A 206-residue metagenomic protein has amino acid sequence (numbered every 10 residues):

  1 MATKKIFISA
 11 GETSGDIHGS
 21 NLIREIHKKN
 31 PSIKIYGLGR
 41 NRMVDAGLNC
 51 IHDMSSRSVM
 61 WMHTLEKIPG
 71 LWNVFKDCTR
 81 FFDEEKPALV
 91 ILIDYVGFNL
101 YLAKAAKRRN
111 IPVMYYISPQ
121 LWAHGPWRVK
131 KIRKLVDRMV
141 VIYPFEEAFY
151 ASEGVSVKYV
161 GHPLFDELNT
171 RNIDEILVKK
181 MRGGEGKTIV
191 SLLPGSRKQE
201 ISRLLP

Functional and structural regions predicted by a protein language model:
K4-R182, V190-I201, L205: Active-site and donor-binding regions of nucleotide-sugar-utilizing enzymes
